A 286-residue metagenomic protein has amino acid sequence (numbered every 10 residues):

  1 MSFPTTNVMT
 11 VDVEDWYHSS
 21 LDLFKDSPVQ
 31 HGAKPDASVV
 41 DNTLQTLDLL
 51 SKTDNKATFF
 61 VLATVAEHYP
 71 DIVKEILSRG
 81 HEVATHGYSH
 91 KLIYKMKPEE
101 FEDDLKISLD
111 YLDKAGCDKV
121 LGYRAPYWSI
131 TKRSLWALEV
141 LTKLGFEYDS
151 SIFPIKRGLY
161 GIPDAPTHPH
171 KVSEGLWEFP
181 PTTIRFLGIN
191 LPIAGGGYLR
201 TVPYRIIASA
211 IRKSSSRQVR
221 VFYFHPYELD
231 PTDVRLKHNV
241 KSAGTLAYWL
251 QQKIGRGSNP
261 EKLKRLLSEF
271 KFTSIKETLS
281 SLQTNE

Functional and structural regions predicted by a protein language model:
M1-G122, Y127-F186, P203-E286: Catalytic alpha-helical scaffold of carbohydrate-active enzymes acting on polysaccharides/glycoconjugates
N190-R200: Surface-exposed cleft-lining segments at the edges of enzyme active sites
